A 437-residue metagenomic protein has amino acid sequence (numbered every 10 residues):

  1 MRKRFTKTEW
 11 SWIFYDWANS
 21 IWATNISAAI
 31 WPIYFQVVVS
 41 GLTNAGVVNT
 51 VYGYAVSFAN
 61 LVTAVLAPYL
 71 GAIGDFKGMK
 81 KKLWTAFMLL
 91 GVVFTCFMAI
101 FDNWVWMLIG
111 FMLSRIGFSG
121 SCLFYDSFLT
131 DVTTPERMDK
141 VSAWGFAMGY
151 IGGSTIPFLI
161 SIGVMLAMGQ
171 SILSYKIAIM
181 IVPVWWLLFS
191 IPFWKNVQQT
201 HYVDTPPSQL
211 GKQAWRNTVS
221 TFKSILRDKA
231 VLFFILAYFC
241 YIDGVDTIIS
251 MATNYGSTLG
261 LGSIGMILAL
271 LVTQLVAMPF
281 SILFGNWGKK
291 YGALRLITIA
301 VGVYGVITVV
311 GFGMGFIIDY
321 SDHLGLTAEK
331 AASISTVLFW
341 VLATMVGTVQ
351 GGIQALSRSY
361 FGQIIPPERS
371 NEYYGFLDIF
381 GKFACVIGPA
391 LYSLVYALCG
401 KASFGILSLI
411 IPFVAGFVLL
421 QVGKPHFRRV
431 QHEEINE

Functional and structural regions predicted by a protein language model:
M1-W10, Q199-I235, K330: Juxtamembrane intracellular "pre-TM" segments in multi-pass secondary transporters
R2-N60, A230-A269: Helix-loop boundary and gating motifs at the non-cytosolic
A45-G46, I162-V184, I334, L394-F413: A membrane-interface helix-boundary motif in multi-pass transporters
V65-M79, P279-A293, Y396: Helix-to-loop junctions at the C-terminal end of transmembrane segments in multipass secondary transporters
G74-M88, K289-Y304: Cytoplasmic membrane-interface "Motif A"-like loop-to-helix N-cap segments of 12-TM Major Facilitator Superfamily
A86-N103, V303-A332: C-terminal ends and interior cores of transmembrane alpha-helices in multi-pass membrane transporters/permeases
F94, V105-S121, H323-G352: Hydrophobic core of transmembrane alpha-helices in multi-pass small-molecule transporters, especially MFS/SLC-type
S142-V164, D378-G388: Glycine-rich segments within core transmembrane alpha-helices of 12-TM secondary carriers
